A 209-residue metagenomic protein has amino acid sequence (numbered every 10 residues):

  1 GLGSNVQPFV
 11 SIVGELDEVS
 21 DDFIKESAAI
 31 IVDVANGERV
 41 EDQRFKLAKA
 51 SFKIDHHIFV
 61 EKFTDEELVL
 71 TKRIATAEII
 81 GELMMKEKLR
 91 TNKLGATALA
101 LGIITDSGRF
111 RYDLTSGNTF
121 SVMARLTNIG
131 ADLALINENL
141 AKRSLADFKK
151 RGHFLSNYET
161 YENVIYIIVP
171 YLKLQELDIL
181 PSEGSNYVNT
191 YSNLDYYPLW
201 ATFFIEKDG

Functional and structural regions predicted by a protein language model:
G1-K25, I167: Anionic-ligand anchoring segments at beta-strand to alpha-helix junctions in alpha/beta enzyme folds, i.e., glycine
G1-L2, E26, T105-G209: Hydrophobic helix-and-loop "lid/oligomerization" segment in the mid-to-C-terminal part of catalytic domains
V10-E18, V32-A35, F148, D195-Y197: Short gly/ser/thr-rich secondary-structure transition/capping motifs
S11-E18, K46-I54, D65-L70: Active-site regions of enzymes building and remodeling cell-envelope glycoconjugates
A28-I30, A50-I54, E66-V69, I165-I167 (+1 more regions): Hydrophobic/aromatic beta-strand patches that form the interior of the parallel beta-sheet core in alpha/beta enzyme
V32-V34, E41-I58: A short, gly/pro- and small-residue-rich
R39-D42, F63: Short glycine-/acidic-enriched loop or helix-start segments at secondary-structure transitions that form or flank
I54-V122: Short alpha-helices
